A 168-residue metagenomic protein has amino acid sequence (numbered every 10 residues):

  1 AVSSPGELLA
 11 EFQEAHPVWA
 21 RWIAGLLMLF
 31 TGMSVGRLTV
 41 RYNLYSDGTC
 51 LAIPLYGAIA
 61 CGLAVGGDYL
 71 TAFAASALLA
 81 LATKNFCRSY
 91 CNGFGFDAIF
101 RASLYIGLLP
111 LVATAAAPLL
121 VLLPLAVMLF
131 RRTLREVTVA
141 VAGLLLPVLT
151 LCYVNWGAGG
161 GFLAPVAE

Functional and structural regions predicted by a protein language model:
A1-L29, M33, L38-R41: TM-lumen/periplasm interface segments of multi-pass membrane proteins, especially the first transmembrane helix
A1-S4, E136-E168: Transmembrane catalytic cores of multi-pass membrane glycosyltransferases and polysaccharide-assembly enzymes
P17, I53-F73, N85: Aromatic- and kink-enriched transmembrane "portal" helix at the membrane-lumen/periplasm boundary that abuts
M28, T71-T83, R101, L119-L123 (+1 more regions): Hydrophobic core segments of transmembrane alpha-helices in multi-pass, intramembrane catalytic enzymes
V35, T39-A60, S76-A77: Transmembrane-helix signature of polytopic, membrane-embedded enzymes that assemble or transfer cell-envelope glycans
L81-D97: Membrane-interface transmembrane helices that cradle and orient dolichyl/undecaprenyl
A98-V112: Membrane-interface alpha helices of multi-pass inner-membrane proteins
L119-L144: Perimembrane helix-loop-helix junctions
